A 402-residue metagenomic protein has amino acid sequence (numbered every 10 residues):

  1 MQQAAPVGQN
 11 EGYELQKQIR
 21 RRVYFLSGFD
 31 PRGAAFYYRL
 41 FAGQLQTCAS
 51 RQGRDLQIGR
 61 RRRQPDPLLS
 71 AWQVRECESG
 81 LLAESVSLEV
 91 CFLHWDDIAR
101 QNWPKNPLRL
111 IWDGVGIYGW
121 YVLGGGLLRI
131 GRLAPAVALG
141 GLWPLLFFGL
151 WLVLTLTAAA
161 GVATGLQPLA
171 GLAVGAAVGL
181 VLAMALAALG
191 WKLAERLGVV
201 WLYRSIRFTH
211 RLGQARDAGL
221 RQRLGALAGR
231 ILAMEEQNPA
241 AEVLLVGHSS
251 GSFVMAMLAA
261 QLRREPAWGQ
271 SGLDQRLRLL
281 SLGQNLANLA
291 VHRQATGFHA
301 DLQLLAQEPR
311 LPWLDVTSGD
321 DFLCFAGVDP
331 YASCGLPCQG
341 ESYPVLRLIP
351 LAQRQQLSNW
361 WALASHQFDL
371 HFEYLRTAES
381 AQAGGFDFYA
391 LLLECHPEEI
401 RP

Functional and structural regions predicted by a protein language model:
Q2-A183: N-terminal low-complexity, Ser/Thr- and acidic-residue-enriched intrinsically disordered segments
Q2-E11, E242-H248, V328-D329: Solvent-exposed, charged interface segments at domain starts and junctions
Q2-Y24, L197-G219, A260: Contiguous N-terminal and early-domain "leader" segments and peripheral loops that mark the onset or edge of a domain
R22-V23, S27-L45, G213-L323: Serine-dependent carboxylesterase/thioesterase catalytic core of lipase-like alpha/beta-hydrolase/SGNH enzymes
P31, D97-I98, L108, D113-G116 (+2 more regions): Lipolytic serine-hydrolase domain surface
P31, V86-F147, P168-P239, H371-P402: Active-site catalytic motif of lipid deacylating hydrolases and related acyltransferases
R75, L154, L279, L363-A364: Enriched - but not universal
E78-E84, E236-A240, E265-Q275, C334-I349 (+1 more regions): Intrinsically disordered, low-complexity coil segments
